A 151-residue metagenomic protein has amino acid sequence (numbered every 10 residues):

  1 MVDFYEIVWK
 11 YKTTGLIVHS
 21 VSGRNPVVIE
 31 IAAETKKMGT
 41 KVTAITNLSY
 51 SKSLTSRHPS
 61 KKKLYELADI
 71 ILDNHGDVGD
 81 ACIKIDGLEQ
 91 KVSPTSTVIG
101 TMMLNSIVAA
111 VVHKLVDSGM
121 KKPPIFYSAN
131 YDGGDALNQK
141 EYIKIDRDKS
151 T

Functional and structural regions predicted by a protein language model:
M1-V108: Glycine-rich phosphate-binding loops that contact phosphosugars or nucleotide phosphates
K10, L88-V92, A129-E141, I145-D148: Ligand-binding pocket scaffold of soluble enzyme catalytic domains
D80-I83, K114-N138: Internal, active-site/partner-interface "lid" segment
T97-I125: A contiguous, mid-protein "functional segment" used to position or interact with cofactors/ions or partner subunits
T151: Interdomain hinge/lid region at the active-site interface of Rossmann-like NAD(P)-dependent oxidoreductases
